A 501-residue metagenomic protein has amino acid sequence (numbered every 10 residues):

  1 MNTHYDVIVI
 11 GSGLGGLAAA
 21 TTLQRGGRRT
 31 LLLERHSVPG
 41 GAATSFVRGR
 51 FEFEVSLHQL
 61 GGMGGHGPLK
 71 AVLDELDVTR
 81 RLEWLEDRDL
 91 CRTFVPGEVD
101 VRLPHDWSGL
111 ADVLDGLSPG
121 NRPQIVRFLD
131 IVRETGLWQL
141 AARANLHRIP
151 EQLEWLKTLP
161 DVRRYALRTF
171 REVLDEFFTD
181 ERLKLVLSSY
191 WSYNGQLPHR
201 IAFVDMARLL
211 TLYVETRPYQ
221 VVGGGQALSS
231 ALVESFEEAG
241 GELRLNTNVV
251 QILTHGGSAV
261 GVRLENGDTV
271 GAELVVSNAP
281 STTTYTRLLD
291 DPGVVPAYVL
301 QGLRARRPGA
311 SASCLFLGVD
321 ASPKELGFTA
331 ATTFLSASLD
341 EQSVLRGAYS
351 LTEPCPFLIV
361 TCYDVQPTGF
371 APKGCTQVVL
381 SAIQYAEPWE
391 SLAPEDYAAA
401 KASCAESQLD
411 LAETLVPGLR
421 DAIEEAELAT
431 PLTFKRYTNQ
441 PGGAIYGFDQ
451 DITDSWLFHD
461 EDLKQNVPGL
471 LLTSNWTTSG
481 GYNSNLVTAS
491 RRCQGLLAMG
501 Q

Functional and structural regions predicted by a protein language model:
N2-E134, D449: N-terminal glycine-rich phosphate/pyrophosphate-binding loop and immediately adjacent elements
L57, N475-G500: A conserved FAD-binding loop/helix module that cradles the flavin
G64, L159-F170, Y213-E234, D396-C404: Short beta-strand to alpha-helix junction loop
G97-I201: Rossmann-like flavin
D180-N194, C355-T361, P417-S479: A glycine-rich dinucleotide-binding beta-alpha-beta segment and adjacent secondary-structure elements that constitute
L209-A259, R263: Helical element adjacent to the flavin cofactor pocket in flavoenzyme catalytic cores
V250-P372: Mid-domain catalytic core of redox enzymes that form a hydrophobic substrate pocket/lid adjacent to a catalytic redox
D320-L432: C-terminal segments that line or cap access tunnels to active or ligand-binding sites in enzymes and enzyme-associated
